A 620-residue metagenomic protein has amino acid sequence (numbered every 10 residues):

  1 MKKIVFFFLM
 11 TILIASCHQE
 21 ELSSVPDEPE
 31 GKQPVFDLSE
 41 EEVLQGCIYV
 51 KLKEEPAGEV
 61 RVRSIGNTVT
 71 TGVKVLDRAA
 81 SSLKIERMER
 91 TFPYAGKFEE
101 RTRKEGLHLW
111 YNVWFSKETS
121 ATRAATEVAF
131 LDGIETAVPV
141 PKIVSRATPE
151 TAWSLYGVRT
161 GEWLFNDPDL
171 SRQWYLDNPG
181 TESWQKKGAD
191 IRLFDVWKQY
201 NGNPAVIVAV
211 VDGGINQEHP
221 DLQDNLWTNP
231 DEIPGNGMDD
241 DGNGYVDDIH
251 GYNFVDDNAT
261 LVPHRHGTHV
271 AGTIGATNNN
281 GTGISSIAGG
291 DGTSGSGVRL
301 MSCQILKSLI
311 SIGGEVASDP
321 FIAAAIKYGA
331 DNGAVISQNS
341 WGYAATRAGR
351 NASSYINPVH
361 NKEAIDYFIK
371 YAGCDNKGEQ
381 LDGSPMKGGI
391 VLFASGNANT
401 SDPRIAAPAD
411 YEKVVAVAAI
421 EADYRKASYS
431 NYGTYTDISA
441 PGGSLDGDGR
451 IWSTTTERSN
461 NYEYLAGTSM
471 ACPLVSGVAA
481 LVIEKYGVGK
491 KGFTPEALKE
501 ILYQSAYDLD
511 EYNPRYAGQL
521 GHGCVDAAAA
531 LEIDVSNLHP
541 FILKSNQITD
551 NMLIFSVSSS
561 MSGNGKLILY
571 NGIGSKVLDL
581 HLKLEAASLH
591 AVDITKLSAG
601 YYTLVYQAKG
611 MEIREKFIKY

Functional and structural regions predicted by a protein language model:
S24-S154: Inhibitory N-terminal propeptides of secreted protease zymogens
K97-N112, R123-I207, I215-D221, N225 (+1 more regions): Protease zymogen maturation seam
D132-E135, K186-N258, H269-T273, T277 (+2 more regions): Acidic-leg catalytic submotif of subtilisin-like serine proteases
G213, P234, G242, D247-Y367 (+4 more regions): Subtilisin-like peptidase catalytic core
V270, A330, A334-E457, Y503-Y507: Catalytic-core segments of hydrolase enzymes
A271-T273, C303-K307, K327, V335 (+2 more regions): Hydrolase catalytic cores
I554-S556, S575, A599-Y620: C-terminal tail/sorting-segment detector
H581-K609: Short, surface-exposed loop/turn motifs with a glycine/proline- and acidic-biased composition
